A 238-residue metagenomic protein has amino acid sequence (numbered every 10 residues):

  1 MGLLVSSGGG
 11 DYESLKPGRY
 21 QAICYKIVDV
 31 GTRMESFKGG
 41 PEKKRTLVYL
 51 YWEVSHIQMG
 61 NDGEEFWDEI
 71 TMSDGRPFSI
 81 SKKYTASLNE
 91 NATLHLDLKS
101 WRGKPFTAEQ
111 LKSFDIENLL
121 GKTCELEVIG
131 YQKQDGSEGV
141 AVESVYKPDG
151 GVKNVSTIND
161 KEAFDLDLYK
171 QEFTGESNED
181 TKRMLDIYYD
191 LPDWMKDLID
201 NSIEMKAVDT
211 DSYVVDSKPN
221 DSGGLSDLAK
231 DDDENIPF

Functional and structural regions predicted by a protein language model:
M1-F238: Short beta-rich binding modules
